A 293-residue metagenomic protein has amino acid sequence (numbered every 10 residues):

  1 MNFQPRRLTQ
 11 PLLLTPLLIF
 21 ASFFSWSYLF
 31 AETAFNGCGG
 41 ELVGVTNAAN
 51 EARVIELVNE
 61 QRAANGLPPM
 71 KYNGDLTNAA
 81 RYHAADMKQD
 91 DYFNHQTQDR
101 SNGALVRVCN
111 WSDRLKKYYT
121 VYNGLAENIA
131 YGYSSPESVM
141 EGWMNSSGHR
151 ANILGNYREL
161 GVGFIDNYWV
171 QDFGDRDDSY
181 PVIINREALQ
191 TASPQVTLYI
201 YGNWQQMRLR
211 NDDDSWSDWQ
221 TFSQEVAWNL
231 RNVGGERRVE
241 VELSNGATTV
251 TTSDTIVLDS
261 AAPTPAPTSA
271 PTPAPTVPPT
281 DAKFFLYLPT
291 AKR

Functional and structural regions predicted by a protein language model:
F3, W26-Y201: Functional surface patches built around histidine and acidic residues
F3-P16: Bacterial N-terminal signal peptides that target proteins for export
P5, S22-W26, L286: Generic detector of N-terminal low-structure segments
L13-S25: Bacterial N-terminal signal peptides
L29-A31, G40, A262-K283, Y287-T290: Ser/Thr-rich, Proline-interspersed low-complexity disordered segments
D177-A270, A282-L286: Low-complexity, disordered linker/stalk regions enriched in Pro/Thr/Ser/Gly
